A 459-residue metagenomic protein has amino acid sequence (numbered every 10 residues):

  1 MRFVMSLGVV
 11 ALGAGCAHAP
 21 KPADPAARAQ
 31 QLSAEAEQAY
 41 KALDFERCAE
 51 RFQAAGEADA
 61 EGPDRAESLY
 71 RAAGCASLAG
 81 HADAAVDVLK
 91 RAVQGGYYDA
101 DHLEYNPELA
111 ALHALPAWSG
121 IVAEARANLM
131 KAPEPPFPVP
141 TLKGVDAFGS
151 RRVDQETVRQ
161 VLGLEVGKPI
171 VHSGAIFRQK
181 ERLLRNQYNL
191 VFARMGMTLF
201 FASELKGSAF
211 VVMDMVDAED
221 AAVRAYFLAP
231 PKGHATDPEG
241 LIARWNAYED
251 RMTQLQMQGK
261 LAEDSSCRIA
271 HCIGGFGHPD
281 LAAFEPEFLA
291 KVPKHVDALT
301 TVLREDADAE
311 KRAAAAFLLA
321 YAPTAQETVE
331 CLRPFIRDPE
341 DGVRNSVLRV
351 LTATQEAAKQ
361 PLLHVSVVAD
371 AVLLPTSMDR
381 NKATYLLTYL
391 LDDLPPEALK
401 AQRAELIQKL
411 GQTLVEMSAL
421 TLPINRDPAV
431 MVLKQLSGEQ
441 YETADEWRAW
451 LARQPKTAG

Functional and structural regions predicted by a protein language model:
Q30, D64-E67: Start-of-helix register in tetratricopeptide repeats
A66-R71, D99-A125, A429-K434: TPR/TPR-like alpha-solenoid helical repeat scaffolds
R126, V216-Q326, R337, D341-N345 (+4 more regions): Extended repeat-based scaffolds of very large eukaryotic assembly and lipid-transport proteins
R126-R151, Q160, L164-P230: Periplasmic polypeptide-binding modules associated with outer-membrane biogenesis and secretion
